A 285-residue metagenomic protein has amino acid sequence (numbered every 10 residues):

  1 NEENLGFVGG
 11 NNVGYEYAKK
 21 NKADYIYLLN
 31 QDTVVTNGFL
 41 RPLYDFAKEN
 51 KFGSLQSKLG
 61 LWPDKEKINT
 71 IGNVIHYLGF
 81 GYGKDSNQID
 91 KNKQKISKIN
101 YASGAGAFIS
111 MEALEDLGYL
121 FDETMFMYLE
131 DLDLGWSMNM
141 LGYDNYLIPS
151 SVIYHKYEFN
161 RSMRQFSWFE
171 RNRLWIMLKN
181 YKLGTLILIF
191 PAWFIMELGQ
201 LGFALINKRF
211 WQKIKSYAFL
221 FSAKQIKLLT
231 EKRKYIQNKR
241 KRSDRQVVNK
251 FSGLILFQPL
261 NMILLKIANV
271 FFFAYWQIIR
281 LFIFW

Functional and structural regions predicted by a protein language model:
N1-N21: Glycine-rich, basic loop-to-helix element that forms the pyrophosphate-binding segment of sugar-nucleotide handling
L5, T33-V34, M125: Acidic metal-phosphate-binding loop of nucleotide-sugar-dependent transferases
A23-V34: Short beta-strand-to-loop acidic/aromatic patch adjacent to the donor-nucleotide binding site
L28, S54-G60, K84, I148-P149 (+1 more regions): Short glycine/serine/threonine-enriched helix-capping/active-site loop that flanks the nucleotide-sugar donor pocket
T33-H76: Conserved donor NDP-sugar-binding/catalytic core segment of glycosyltransferases
I68, Y77, Q88-I109, M127 (+3 more regions): A recurrent flexible, glycine/aromatic-enriched loop bordering the glycosyltransferase active site that acts as
N100-V152: A short, conserved alpha-helix in the catalytic core of glycosyltransferases
D144-Q258, M262-L265: Active-site-adjacent helix/loop segment of glycosyltransferases that harbors family-specific signature motifs
